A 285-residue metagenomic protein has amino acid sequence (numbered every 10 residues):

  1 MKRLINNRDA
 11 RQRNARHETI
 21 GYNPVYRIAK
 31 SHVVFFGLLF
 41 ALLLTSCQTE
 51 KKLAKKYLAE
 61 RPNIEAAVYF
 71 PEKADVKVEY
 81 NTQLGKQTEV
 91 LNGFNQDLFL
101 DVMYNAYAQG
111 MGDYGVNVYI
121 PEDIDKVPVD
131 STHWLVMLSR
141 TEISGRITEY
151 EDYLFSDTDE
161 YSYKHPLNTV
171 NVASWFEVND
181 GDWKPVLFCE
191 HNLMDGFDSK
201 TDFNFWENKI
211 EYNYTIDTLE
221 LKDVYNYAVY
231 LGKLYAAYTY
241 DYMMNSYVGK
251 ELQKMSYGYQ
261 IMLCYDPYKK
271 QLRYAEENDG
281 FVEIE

Functional and structural regions predicted by a protein language model:
M1-N7, H17-T45: Sec-dependent bacterial lipoprotein signal peptides
C47-Y114, M244, V248-E285: A structural "domain/chain start" motif
A54-K56, D123-K126, E160-Y163: Catalytic micro-motifs at enzyme active sites that drive phosphoryl/nucleotidyl and oxygen chemistry
A59-A66, S131-H133, F205-K209: A general structural motif
Q87-Q96, E177-G249: Short secondary-structure boundary motifs at beta->alpha junctions and helix caps
G115-V129: Short beta-strand->alpha-helix linker/helix-N-cap micro-motif that forms a surface specificity/interaction loop
V129-F197, F281-E285: Surface-exposed short loop/turn segments
